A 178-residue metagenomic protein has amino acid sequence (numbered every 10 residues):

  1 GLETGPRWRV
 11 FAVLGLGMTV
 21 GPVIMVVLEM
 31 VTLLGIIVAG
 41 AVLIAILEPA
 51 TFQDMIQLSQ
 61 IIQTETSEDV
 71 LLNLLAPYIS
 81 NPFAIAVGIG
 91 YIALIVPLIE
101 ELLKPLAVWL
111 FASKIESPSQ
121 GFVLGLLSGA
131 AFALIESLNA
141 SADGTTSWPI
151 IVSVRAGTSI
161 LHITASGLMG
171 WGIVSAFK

Functional and structural regions predicted by a protein language model:
G1-K178: Hydrophobic alpha-helical segments at protein termini of multi-pass membrane proteins
